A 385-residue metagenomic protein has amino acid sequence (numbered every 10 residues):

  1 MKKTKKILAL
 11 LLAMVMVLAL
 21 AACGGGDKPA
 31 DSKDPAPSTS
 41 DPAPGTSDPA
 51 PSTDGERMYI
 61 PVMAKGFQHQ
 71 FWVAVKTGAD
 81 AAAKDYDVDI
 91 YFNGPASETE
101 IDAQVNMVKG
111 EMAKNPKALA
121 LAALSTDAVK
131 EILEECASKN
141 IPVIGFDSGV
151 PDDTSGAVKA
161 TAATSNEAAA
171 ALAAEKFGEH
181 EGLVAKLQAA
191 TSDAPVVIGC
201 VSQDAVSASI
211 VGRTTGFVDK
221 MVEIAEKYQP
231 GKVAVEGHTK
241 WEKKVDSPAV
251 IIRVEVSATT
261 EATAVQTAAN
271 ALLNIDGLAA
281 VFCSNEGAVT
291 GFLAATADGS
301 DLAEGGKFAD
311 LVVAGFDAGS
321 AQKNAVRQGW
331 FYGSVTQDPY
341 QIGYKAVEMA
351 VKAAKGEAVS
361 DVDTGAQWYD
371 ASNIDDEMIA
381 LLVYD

Functional and structural regions predicted by a protein language model:
K3, C23-D385: A residue-level marker of the well-folded mature domains of exported/periplasmic proteins
T4-G26: Sec-dependent N-terminal signal peptides of Gram-positive bacterial secreted proteins and lipoproteins
